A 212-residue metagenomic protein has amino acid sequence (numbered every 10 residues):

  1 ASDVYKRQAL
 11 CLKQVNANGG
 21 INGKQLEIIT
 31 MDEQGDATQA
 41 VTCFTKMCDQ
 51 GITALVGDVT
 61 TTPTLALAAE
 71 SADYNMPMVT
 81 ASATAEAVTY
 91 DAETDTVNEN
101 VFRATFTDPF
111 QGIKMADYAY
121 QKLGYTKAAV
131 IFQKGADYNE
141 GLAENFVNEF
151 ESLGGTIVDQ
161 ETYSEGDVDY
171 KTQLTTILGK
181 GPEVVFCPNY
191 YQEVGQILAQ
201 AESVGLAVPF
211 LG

Functional and structural regions predicted by a protein language model:
A1-Y5: Short, small-residue-biased leader/transition segments that mark boundaries at the very start of proteins
K6-I28, E151-T156: Signal peptide-proximal N-terminal region of secreted/periplasmic/extracellular or secretory-lumen proteins
Q25-D49, Q111-K114, E161-I177: Structural motif
E33-T38, A54, T60-L65, A83-T89 (+4 more regions): Solvent-exposed loop/turn segments at secondary-structure junctions within structured extracellular/periplasmic domains
M47-V59, P77-A81, A129-Q133, G181-Y191 (+2 more regions): Periplasmic-binding protein-like
M76-F102: Flexible loop/hinge segments that line or gate small-molecule binding clefts
T96-E165, V184: An alpha-beta-alpha
L142-G212: Extracellular/periplasmic bilobed ligand-binding domains
